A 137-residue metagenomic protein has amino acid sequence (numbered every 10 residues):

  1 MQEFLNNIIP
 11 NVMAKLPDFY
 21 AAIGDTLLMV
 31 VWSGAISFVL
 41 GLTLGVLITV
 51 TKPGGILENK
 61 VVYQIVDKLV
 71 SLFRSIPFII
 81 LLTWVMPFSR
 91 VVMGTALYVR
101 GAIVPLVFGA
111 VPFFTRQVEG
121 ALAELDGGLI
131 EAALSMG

Functional and structural regions predicted by a protein language model:
M1-G24: Short, strongly hydrophobic alpha-helical membrane anchors
D18-A21, D25, Q64-S71, G120-S135: Short amphipathic alpha-helical coupling elements at transmembrane boundaries
F19-V50: Transmembrane alpha-helix signature in integral membrane proteins
A21, D25-M29, R74, F78-F113: Loop-to-helix entry region at the N-terminal start of transmembrane alpha-helices in multi-pass membrane transporters
G41, P77, G137: Conserved G/P- and acidic residue-centered "switch" motifs that form tight phosphate/ATP-binding loops in soluble
L47-K60, G94-Y98, D126-I130, S135-M136: Juxtamembrane helix-loop transition segments at the membrane interface in multi-pass membrane proteins
L47-W84, L106, Q117-G120: Cytoplasmic-entry segments and transmembrane alpha-helices of multi-pass inner-membrane transporters
L97-S135: Membrane-cytosol interface at the C-terminal ends of specific transmembrane alpha-helices in multi-pass membrane
